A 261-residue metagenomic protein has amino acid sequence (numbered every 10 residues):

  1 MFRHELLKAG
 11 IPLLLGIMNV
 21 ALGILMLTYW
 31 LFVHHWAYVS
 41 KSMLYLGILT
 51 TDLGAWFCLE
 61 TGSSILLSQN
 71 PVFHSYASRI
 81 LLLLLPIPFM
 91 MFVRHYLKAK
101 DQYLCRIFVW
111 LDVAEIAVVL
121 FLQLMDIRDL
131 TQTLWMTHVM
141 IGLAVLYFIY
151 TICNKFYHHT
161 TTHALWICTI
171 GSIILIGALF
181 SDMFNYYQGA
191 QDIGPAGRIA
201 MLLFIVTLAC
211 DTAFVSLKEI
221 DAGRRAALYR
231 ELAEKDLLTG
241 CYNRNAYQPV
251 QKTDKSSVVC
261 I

Functional and structural regions predicted by a protein language model:
M1-K8: Soluble non-transmembrane domains of integral membrane proteins
G10-S216: Juxtamembrane segments at transmembrane-helix boundaries in multi-pass signal-transduction membrane proteins
I149-I152, Y247-Q251: Generic hydrophobic alpha-helical segments
F214-E234: Cytosolic signal-transmission helices at domain junctions
A227-P249, I261: Conserved nucleotide-binding and Mg2+-coordinating catalytic segments in signaling enzymes
K252-S256: Cytosolic nucleotide-binding catalytic cores of signal-transduction proteins
